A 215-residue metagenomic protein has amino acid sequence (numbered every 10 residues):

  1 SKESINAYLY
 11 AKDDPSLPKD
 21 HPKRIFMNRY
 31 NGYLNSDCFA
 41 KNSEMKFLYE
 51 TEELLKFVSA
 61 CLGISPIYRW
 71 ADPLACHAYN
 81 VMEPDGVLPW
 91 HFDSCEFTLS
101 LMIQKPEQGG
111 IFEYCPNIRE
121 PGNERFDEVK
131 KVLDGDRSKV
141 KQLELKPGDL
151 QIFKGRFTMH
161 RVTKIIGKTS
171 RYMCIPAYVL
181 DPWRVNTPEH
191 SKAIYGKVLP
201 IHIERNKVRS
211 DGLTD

Functional and structural regions predicted by a protein language model:
K2-P73: Signature of the catalytic double-stranded beta-helix
D14-D20, N80-M82, L199: Amphipathic alpha-helical surface "interface" segments used for docking/oligomerization or membrane association within
P18-Y30, D85-D93, E204-R209: Short, charged low-complexity intrinsically disordered segments located at boundaries of structured domains
F47-E50, F92, L143-E144, G167: Aromatic-acidic/polar surface patches that form glycan- and anion
L48-Y49, L99-S100, C174-P176: Conserved short hydrophobic patches within well-ordered secondary structure
L55-I152, R156: Catalytic core of non-heme Fe(II) oxygenases with the double-stranded beta-helix
Y114-N117, P121-D215: Catalytic core of Fe(II)/2-oxoglutarate
